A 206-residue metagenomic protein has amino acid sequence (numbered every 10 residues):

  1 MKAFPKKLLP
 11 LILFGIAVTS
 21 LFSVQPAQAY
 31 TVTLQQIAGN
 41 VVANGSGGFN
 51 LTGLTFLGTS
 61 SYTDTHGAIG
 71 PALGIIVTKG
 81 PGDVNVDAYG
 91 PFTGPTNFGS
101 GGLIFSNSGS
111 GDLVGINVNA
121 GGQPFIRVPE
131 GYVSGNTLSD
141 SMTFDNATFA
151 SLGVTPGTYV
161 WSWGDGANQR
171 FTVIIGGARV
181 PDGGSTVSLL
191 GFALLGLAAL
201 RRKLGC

Functional and structural regions predicted by a protein language model:
K2-I12, G184: Bacterial N-terminal signal peptides that target proteins for export
F4-P5, A199-R201: Intrinsically disordered, low-complexity sequence elements enriched in Ser/Thr/Gly/Pro
L8-I16, G191-L195: Sec-dependent N-terminal signal peptides
V18-P26: C-terminal segment of classical bacterial N-terminal signal peptides
Q28-R179: Mature extracellular "passenger" or substrate-interacting domains of secreted, surface-exposed proteins
P181-L200: A short, hydrophobic C-terminal helix/tail in secreted or cell-surface proteins
R202-C206: Short, charged juxtamembrane terminal tails flanking transmembrane helices
